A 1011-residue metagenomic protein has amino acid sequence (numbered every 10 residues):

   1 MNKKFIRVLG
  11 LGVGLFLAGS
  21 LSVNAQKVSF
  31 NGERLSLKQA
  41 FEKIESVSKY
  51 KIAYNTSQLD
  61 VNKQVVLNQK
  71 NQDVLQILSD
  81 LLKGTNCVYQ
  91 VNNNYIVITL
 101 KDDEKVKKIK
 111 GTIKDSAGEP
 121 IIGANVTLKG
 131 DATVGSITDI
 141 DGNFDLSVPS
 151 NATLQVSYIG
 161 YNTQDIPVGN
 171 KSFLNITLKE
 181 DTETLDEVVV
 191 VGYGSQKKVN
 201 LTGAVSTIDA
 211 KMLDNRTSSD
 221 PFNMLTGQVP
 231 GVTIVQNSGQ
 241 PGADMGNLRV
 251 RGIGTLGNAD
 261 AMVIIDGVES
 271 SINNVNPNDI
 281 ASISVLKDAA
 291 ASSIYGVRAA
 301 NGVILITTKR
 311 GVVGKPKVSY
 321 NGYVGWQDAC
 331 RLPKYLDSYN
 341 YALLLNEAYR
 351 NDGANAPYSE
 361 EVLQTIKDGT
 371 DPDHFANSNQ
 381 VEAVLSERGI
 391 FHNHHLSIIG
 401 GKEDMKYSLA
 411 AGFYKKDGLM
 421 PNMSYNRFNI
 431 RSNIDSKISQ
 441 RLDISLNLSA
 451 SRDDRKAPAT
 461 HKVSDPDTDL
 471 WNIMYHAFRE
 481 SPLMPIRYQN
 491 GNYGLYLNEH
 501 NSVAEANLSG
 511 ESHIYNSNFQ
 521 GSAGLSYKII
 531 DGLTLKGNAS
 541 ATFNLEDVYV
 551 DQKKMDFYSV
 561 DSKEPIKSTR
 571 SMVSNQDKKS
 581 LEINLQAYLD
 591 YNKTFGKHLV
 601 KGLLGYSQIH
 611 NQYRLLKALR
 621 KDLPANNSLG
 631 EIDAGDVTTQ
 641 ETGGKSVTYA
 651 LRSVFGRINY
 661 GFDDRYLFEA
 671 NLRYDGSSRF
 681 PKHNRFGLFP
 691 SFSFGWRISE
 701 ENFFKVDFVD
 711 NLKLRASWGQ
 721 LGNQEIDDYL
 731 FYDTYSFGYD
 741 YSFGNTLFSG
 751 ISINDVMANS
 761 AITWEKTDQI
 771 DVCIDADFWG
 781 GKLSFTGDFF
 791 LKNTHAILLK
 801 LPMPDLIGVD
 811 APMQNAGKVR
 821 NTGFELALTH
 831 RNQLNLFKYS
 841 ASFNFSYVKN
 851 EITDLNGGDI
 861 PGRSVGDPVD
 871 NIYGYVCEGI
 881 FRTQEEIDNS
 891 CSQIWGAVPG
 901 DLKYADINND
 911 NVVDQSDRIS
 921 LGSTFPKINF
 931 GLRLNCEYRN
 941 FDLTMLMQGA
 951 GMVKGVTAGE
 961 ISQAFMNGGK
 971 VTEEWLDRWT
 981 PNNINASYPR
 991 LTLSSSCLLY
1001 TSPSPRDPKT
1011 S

Functional and structural regions predicted by a protein language model:
M1-R431, D443-S445, S449-S451, Q520-G521 (+6 more regions): Short, small/polar-rich motifs associated with maturation and membrane association, primarily at protein termini
I44, L81, F694-F703: Metallo-beta-lactamase
T153, N200, T233, D260 (+18 more regions): Membrane-spanning beta-strand positions in outer-membrane beta-barrel proteins
V199, P241, V312-S378, L419-M423 (+9 more regions): Surface-exposed loop/interface segments of Gram-negative outer-membrane beta-barrel transport/assembly proteins
G252, T308, Y320, L396-G400 (+13 more regions): Residues on the lipid-exposed face of transmembrane beta-strands in outer-membrane beta-barrel proteins
A411-D417, F668-S677, W718: Transmembrane beta-strand segments that form the barrel wall of outer-membrane beta-barrel proteins
K682-F686: Short glycine/threonine-rich loop-to-helix capping motif typified by GTGT followed within a few residues by an Asp-Pro
T924-G955: Glycine-rich, aromatic-lined ligand/substrate-binding cores of catalytic and carbohydrate-binding domains
